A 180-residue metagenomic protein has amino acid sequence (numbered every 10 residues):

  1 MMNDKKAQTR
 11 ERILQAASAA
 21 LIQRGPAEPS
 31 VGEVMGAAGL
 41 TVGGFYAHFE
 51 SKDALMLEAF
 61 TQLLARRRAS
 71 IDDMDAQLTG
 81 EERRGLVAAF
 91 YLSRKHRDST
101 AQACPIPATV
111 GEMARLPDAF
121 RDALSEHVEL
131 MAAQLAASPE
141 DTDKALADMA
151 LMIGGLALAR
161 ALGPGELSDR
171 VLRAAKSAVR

Functional and structural regions predicted by a protein language model:
M1-A7: N-terminal intrinsically disordered/low-complexity leader segments
R12, A20-A54, E58: Helix-turn-helix
R12, E82, L86, F90 (+4 more regions): Amphipathic alpha-helical interaction segments
E58, D72-Q102: Hydrophobic alpha-helical connector segments
A65-R68, G85, A101-A103, M113-E140 (+1 more regions): Amphipathic alpha-helical packing segments from all-alpha helical-bundle domains
L92-H96, I106-R115: Helix-loop "lid/cap" segments that line or gate small-molecule binding pockets
P117-S125, A137-R180: Hydrophobic/aromatic-rich alpha-helical bundle segments in the mid-to-C-terminal region
